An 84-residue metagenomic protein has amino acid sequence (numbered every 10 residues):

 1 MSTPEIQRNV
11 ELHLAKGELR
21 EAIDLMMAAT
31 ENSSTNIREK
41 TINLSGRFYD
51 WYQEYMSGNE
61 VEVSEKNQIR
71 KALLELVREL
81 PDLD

Functional and structural regions predicted by a protein language model:
N9-V10: Conserved small-residue packing positions in alpha-helical repeats and bundles
L19-E54: Short, charge-rich amphipathic alpha-helical segments embedded in non-transmembrane helical bundles/solenoids
D50-D84: Death-fold interaction domains
